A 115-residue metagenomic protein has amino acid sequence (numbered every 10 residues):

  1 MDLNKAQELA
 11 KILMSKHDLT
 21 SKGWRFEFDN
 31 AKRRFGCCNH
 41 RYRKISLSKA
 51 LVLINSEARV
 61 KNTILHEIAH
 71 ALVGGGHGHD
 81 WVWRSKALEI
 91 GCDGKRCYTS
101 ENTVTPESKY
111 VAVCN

Functional and structural regions predicted by a protein language model:
M1-N62, A71-N115: Active-site-proximal or metal-binding-adjacent scaffold patches in catalytic folds
E67: Walker B catalytic acidic pair
